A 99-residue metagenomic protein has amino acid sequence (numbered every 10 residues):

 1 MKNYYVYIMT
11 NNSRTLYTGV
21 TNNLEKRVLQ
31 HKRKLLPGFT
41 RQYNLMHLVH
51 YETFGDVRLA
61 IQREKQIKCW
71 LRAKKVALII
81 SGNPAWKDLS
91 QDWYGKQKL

Functional and structural regions predicted by a protein language model:
M1-L36, R41-Y51, R58-K65, L78 (+1 more regions): GIY-YIG nuclease catalytic motif and its immediate N-terminal context
K68: Catalytic/regulatory signature loops of cyclic-dinucleotide turnover enzymes and related class III nucleotidyl cyclases
